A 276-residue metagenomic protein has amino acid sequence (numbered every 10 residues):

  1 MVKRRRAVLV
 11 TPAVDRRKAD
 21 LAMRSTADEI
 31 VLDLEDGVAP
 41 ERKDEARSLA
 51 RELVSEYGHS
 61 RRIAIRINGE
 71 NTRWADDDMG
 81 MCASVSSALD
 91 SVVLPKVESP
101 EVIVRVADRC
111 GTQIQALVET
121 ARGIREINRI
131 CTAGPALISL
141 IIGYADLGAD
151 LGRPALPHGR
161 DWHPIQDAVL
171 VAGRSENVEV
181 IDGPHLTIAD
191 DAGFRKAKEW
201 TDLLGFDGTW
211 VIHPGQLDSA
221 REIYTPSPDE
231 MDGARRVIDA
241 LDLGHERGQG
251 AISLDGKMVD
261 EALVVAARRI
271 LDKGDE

Functional and structural regions predicted by a protein language model:
M1-E276: Expand to "…catalyze enediolate/carbanion chemistry for C-C bond making/breaking, isomerization, decarboxylation
